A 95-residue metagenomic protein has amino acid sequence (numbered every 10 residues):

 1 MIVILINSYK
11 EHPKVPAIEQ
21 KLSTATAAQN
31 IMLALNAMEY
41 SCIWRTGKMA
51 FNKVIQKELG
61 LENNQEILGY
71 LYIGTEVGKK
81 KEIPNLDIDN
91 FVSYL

Functional and structural regions predicted by a protein language model:
I2, K10-Q56: Small-aliphatic-rich amphipathic alpha-helix that forms the alpha element of a beta-alpha
V3-I4, S93: Redox-cofactor binding/interface segments in oxidoreductases and associated redox assembly factors
I4-L5, Y72: Short beta-strand segments
S8-K10, V77: Active-site/binding-pocket entry motifs
E19-K21, G60, I88: Short, solvent-exposed amphipathic alpha-helical segments in soluble enzyme and RNA/protein-processing domains
V54-I67: Short, electropositive alpha-helical surface patch
I67-L95: C-terminal helix-cap and adjacent tail motif
